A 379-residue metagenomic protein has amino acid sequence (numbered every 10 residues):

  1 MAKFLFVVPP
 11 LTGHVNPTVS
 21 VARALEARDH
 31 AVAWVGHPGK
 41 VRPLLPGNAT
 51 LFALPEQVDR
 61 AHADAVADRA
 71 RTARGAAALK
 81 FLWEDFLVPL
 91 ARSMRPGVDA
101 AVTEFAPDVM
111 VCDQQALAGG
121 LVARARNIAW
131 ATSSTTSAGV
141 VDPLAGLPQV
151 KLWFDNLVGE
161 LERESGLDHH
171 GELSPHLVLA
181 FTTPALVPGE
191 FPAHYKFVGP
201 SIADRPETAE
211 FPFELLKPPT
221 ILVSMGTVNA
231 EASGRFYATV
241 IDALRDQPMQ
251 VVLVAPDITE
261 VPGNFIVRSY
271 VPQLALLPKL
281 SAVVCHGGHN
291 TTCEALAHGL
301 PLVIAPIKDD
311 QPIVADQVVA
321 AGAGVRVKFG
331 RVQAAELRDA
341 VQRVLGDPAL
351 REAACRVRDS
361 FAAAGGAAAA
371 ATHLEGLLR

Functional and structural regions predicted by a protein language model:
M1-P148, W153-N156, R245, Q250-V254 (+1 more regions): Glycosyltransferase specificity loop/lid
V7-V8, E26-H30, V35, L161-E164 (+4 more regions): Catalytic-core helical/loop segments in enzymes performing group transfer/polymerization on anionic/lipid-linked
F52, A180, K196-G199: Residues in well-ordered beta-strands of folded domains
V102, H170-G171, F213, A275: Structural motif
Q115, T182, G226: Anionic group-transfer/hydrolysis microenvironments
I128-H194: Active-site-proximal region of nucleotide-activated glycan assembly enzymes, centered on histidine/acidic-rich loops
P188-A282, T292: Donor-nucleotide binding loops and adjacent catalytic segments primarily of GT-B fold Leloir glycosyltransferases
